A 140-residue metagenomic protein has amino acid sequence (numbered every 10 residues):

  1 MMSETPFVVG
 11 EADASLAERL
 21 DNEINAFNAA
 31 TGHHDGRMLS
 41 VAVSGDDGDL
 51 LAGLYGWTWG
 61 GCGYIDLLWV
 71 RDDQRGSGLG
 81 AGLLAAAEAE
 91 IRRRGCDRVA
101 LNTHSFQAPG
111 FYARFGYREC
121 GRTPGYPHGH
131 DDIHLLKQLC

Functional and structural regions predicted by a protein language model:
E4-D66, R71, F106, G125 (+1 more regions): Acetyl-CoA-dependent GNAT
L20, Y112, Y117: Conserved active-site tyrosine of GNAT-family acetyltransferases
H34, S77, R94-D97: Short coil/turn segments at alpha/beta junctions that flank glycine-rich nucleotide-binding fingerprints
G76-A89, R114: Conserved acetyl-CoA-binding loop-helix of GNAT-fold acetyltransferases
L83, Q107-A108: Conserved short alpha-helix immediately C-terminal to the canonical SAM/SAH-binding motif I of Rossmann-like
I91-H104: Conserved GNAT acetyl-CoA-binding A-motif
A100-N102, R118-H134: Conserved catalytic-core motifs of GNAT/GCN5-like acyltransferases
